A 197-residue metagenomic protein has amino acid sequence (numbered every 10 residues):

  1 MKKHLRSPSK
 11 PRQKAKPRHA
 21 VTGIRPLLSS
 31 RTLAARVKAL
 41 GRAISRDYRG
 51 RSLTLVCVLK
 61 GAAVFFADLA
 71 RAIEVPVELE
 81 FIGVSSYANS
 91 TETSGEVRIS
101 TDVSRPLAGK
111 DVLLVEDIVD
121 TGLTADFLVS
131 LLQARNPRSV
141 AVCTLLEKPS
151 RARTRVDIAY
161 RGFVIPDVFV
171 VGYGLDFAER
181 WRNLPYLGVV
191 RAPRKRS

Functional and structural regions predicted by a protein language model:
M1-S197: PRPP-associated nucleotide enzymes
